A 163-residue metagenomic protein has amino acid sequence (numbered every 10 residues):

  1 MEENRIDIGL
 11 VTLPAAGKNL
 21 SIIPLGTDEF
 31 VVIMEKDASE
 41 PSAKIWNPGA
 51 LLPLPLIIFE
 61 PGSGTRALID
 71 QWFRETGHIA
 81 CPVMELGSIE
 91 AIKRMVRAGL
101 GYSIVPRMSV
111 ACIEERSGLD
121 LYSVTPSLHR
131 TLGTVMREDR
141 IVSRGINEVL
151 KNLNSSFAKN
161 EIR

Functional and structural regions predicted by a protein language model:
M1-F30, M34, S42-I45, R97-L100 (+1 more regions): Short beta-strand-centered segments that line the small-molecule binding cleft or hinge of alpha/beta clamshell
E2-I6, V11-T12, G64-D120: Hydrophobic hinge/microswitch elements
L13-P14, K36-D37, R107-S109, T125 (+2 more regions): Short secondary-structure boundary segments
P24, G49-A50, W72, R94: Well-formed, non-transmembrane alpha-helical positions, independent of function
F30, W46-T65, F157: Short loop->beta-strand "edge-of-pocket" segments that line small-molecule binding or catalytic clefts across diverse
I58-F59, E85, S103, V135: Active-site-adjacent beta-strand anchor residues
D120-I162: A late-sequence structural motif
